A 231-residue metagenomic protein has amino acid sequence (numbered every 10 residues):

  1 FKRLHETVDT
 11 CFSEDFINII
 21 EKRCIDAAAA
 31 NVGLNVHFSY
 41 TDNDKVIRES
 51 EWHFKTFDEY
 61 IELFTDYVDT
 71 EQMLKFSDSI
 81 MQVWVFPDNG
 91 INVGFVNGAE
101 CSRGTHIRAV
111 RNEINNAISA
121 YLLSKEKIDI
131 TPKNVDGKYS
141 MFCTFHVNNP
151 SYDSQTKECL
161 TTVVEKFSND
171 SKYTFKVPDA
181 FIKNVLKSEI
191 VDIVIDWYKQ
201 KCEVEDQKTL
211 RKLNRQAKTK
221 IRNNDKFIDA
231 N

Functional and structural regions predicted by a protein language model:
F1-N231: GHKL-family ATPase ATP-binding module
